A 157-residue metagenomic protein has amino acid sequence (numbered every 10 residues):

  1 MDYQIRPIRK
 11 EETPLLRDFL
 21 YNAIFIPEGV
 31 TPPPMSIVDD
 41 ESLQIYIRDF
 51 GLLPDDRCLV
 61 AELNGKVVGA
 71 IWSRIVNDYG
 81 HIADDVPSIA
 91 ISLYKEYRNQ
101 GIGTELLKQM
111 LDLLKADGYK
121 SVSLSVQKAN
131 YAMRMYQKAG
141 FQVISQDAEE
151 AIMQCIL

Functional and structural regions predicted by a protein language model:
Y3-D18: A short beta-loop-alpha structural element at the N-terminal edge of CoA-dependent acyl/N-acetyltransferase catalytic
I8, I91-L93, V126: Hydrophobic adenine-recognition pocket in adenosine-nucleotide-binding enzymes
E11, L15, V67, N130-Y131: Short alpha-helical
I24-I26, M35-D85, A90-Y94: Acetyl-CoA-dependent GNAT
A90, N99-D112, Q137-K138: Conserved acetyl-CoA-binding loop-helix of GNAT-fold acetyltransferases
G103, L107, Q127-A132, E149-Q154: Short glycine/proline-centered loop/turn elements that form peptide/ligand docking sites
L114-Q127: Conserved GNAT acetyl-CoA-binding A-motif
Q137-D147: Conserved acetyl-CoA-binding loop of GNAT-fold acetyltransferases
